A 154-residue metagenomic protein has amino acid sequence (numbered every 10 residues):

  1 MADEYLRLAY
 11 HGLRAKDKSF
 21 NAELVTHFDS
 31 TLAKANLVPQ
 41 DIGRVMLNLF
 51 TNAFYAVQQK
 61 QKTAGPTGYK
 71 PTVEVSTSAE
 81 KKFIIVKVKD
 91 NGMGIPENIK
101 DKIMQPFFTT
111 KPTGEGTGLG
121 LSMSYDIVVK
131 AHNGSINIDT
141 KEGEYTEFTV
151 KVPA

Functional and structural regions predicted by a protein language model:
L13-A22, L37, A53-K82: ATP-lid-like helix-loop hinge signature
N21-A33: Conserved catalytic submotifs in the C-terminal HATPase_c
K70-T72, F83, G94, G118 (+1 more regions): Glycine-rich nucleotide-binding loop
D90: Acidic ATP/Mg2+-coordinating residue in the GHKL
G94-K102, G116: Short helix N-cap motif at coil->helix boundaries in the Bergerat
K100, G120, S124-Y125: Short alpha-helical Gxxx[C/S/T] motif in the catalytic ATP-binding
V128-V129: Detector for a conserved hydrophobic position within an alpha-helical segment of the HATPase_c
H132-D139: Glycine-rich ATP-binding loops of the HATPase_c
